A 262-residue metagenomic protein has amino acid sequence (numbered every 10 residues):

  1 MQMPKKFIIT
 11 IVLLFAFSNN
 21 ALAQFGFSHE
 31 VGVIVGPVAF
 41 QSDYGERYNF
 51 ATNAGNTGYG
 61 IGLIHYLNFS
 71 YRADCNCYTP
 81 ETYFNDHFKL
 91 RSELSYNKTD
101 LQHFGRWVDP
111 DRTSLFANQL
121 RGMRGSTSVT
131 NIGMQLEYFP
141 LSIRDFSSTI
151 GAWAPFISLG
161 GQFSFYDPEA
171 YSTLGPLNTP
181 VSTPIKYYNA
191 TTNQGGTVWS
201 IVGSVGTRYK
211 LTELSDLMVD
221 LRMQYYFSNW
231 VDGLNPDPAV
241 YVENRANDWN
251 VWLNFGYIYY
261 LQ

Functional and structural regions predicted by a protein language model:
A23-D74, I258-Q262: Short glycine/proline- and aromatic-enriched beta-strand/turn motifs that initiate or cap beta-hairpins
A23-F27, N68-H87, S142-A154, L211-S215 (+1 more regions): Short loop/turn motifs that connect adjacent beta-strands in outer-membrane beta-barrel proteins
G26, S42-E46, A51, V198 (+1 more regions): Predominantly the C-terminal beta-signal and adjacent terminal strand-loop region of outer-membrane beta-barrel
F27, N53-Y59, D86, S128-I132 (+3 more regions): Residues that define the transmembrane beta-barrel architecture of outer-membrane proteins
E30-G32, K89-R91, F156-S158, D216-M218 (+1 more regions): Residue-level detector of the transmembrane beta-barrel scaffold of outer-membrane proteins
V33-P37, I61-L67, A73, M134-Y138 (+4 more regions): Residues on the lipid-exposed face of transmembrane beta-strands in outer-membrane beta-barrel proteins
V35-Q41, L94-D100, P140-S142, G161-D167 (+2 more regions): Transmembrane beta-strands of outer-membrane beta-barrel pores
E46-T52, T99-N131, Y166-V198, W230-N250: Extracellular/periplasm-exposed beta-strand and loop segments of Gram-negative cell-envelope proteins, dominated by
